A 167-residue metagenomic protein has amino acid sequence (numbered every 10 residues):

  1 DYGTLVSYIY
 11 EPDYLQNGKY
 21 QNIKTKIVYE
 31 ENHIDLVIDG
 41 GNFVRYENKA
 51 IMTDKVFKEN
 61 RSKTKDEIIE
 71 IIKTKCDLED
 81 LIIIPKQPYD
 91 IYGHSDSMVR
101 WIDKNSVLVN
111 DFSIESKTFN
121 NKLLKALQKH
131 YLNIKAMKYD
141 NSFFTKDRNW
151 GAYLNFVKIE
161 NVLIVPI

Functional and structural regions predicted by a protein language model:
D1-I167: Histidine/cysteine-enriched polar flanking segments
